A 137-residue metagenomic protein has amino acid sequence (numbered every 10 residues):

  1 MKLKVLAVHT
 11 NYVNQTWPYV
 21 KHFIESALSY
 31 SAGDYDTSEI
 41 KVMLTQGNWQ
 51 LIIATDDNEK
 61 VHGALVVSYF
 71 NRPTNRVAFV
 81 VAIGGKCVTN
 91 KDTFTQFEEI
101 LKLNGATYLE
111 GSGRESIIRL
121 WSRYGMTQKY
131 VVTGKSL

Functional and structural regions predicted by a protein language model:
M1-Y35: Short amphipathic alpha-helix that is part of the acyltransferase structural core
K2, V77, Y130: A residue-level signal for beta-strand positions that form part of recognition/binding surfaces within mature
S31-N48: Active-site rim helix/loop that mediates acceptor-substrate recognition in acyltransferases
T45-V88: Conserved donor-binding loop and adjoining core beta-sheet/short helix segment in diverse acyl/aminoacyl transferases
W49, R123-T127: Short glycine-aromatic motifs
S68, S112, V132: Conserved residues at the C-terminal ends of beta-strands
P73-Y124: Acyl-donor binding region in acyl/amide transferases
T127-L137: Conserved catalytic-core motifs of GNAT/GCN5-like acyltransferases
